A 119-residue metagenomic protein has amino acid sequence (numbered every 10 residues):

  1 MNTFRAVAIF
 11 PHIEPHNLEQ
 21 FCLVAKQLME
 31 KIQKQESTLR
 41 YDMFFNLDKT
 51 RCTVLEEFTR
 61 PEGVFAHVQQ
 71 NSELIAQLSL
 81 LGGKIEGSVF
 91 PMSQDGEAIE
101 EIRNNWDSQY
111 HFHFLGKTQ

Functional and structural regions predicted by a protein language model:
M1-C52, T59-Q70, L80-Q119: Short S/T/G/P-rich N-terminal loop/turn motif that feeds into the first structured element of a domain
